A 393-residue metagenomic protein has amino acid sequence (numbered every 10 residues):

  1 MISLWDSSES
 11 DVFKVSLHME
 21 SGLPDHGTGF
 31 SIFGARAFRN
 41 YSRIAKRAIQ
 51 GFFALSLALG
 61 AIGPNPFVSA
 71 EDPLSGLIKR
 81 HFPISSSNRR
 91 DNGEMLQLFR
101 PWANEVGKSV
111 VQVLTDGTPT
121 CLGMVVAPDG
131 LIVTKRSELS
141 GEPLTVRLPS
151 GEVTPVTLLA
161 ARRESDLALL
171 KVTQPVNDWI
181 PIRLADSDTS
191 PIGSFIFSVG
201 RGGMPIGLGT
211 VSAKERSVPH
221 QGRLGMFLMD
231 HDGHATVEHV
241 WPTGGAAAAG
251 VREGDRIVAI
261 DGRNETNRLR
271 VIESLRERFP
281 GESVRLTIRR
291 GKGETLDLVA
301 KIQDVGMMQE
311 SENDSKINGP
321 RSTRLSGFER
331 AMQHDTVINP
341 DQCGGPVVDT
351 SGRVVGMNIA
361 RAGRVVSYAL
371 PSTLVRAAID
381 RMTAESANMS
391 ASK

Functional and structural regions predicted by a protein language model:
M1-N104, L131, E152, S190 (+3 more regions): N-terminal targeting leaders that route proteins to membranes or the secretory/organellar pathways
P66-S137, E142-R147, P155, D166-A168 (+4 more regions): N-terminal activation segment of mature serine protease catalytic domains
P101-W102, T157-L159, P175-G203, A247 (+2 more regions): Active-site substrate-binding loop(s) of clan PA
M124, A247-R256, V337-M357: Catalytic nucleophile loop of clan PA
E138, T145, A259-T287, S372-T373: PDZ domains, with a preference for the canonical peptide-binding region formed by the helix
T157, R216, T236, V258 (+2 more regions): PDZ-domain C-terminal substructure recognizer with occasional recognition of PDZ-binding tails
G209-A235, V299-E329, R376-K393: PDZ/PDZ-like peptide-tail recognition elements
D349-K393: C-terminal subregion of chymotrypsin/trypsin-like serine protease catalytic domains
